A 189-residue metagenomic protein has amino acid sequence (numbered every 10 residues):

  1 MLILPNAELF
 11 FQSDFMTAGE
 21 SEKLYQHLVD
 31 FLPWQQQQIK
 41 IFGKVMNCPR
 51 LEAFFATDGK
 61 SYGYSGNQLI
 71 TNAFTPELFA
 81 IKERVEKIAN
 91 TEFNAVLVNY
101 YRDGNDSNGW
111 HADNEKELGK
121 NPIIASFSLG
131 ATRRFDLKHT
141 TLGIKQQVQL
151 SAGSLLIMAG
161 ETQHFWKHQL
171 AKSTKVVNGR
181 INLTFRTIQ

Functional and structural regions predicted by a protein language model:
M1-Q189: Non-heme Fe(II) oxygenase metal-center motifs and adjacent flexible, charged/small-residue loops
